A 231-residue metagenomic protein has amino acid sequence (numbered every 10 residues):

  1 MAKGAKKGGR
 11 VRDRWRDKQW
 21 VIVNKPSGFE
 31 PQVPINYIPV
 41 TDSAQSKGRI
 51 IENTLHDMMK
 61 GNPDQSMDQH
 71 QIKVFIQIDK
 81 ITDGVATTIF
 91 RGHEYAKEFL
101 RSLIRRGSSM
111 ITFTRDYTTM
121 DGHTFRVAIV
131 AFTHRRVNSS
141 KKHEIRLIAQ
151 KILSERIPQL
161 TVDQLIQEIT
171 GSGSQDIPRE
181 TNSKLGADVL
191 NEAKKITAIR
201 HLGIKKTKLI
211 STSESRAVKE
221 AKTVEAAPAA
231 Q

Functional and structural regions predicted by a protein language model:
K3-V137: Hydrophobic-cavity lipid-handling domains and compact docking modules
S27, S43-S46, S66, S102 (+7 more regions): Generic serine detector
T88-R91, S139-E144, A217-K219: Surface-exposed beta-strand edges and their flanking turn/coil or helix-capping segments
T114, T124-V127, F132-T161: RNA-contacting regions in translation and RNA-metabolism proteins, encompassing KH/S1 modules where present
E144-Q231: Positively charged, low-complexity, intrinsically disordered RNA-binding extensions
